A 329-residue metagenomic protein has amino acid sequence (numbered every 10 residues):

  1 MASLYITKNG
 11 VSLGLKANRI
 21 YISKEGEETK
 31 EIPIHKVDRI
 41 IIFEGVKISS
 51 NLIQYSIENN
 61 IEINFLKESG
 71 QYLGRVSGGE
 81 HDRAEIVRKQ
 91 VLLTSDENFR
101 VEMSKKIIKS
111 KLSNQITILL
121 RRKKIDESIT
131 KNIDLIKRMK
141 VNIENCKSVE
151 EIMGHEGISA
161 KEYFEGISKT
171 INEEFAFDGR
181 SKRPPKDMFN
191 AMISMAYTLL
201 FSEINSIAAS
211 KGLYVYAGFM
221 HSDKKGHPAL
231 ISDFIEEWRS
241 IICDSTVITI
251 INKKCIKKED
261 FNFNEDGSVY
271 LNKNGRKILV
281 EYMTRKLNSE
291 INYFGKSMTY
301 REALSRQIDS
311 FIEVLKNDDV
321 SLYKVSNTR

Functional and structural regions predicted by a protein language model:
M1-K16, E25, E31, L73 (+1 more regions): Active-site helix-to-loop segments that bind/position phosphate- or nucleotide-bearing substrates and donors across
I20-Y21: Hydrophobic residues embedded in beta-strands of well-ordered beta-sheets
I34-I48: Extracellular/luminal Protease-associated
I40-F43, I61-K67: Short hydrophobic alpha-helical runs that function as membrane-insertion/retention elements
S49, G70-R75: Short gly/pro/ser/thr-enriched loop/turn and capping motifs at secondary-structure boundaries
S56: Globin-like tetrapyrrole-binding proteins
G78-H81: Short low-complexity, flexible loop/linker segments enriched in glycine and/or proline with clustered acidic
